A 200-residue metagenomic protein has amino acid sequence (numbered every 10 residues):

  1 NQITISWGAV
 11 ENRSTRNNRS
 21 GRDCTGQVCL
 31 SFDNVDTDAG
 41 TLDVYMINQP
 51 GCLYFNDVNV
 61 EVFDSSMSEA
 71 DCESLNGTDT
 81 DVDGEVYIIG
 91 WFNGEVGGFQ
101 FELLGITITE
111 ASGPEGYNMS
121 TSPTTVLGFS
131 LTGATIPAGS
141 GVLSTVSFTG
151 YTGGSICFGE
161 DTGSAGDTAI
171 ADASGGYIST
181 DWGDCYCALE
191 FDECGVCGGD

Functional and structural regions predicted by a protein language model:
N1-D200: Primarily marks secretory-pathway-exposed extracellular/lumenal segments that are disulfide- and glycosylation-prone
